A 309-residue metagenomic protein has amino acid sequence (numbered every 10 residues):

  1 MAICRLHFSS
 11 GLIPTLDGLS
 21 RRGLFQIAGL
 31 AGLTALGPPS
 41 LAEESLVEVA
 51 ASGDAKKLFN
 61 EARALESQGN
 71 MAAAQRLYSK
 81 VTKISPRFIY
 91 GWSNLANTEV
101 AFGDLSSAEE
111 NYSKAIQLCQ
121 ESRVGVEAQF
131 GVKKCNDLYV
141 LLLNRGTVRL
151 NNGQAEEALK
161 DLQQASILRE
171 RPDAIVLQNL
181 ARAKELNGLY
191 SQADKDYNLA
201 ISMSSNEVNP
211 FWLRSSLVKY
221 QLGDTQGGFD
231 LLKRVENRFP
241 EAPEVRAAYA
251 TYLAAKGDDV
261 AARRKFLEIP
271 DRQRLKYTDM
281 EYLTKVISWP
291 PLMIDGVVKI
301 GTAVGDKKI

Functional and structural regions predicted by a protein language model:
L46-V47, I116-N136, S166-R169, S204: Flexible helix-coil transition and linker loops at the boundaries of alpha-helical arrays
A51-I84, A101, N144-N151: Alpha-helical segment of the N-proximal tetratricopeptide repeat
R63, N97, T147, R182 (+2 more regions): Residue-level recognition of tetratricopeptide repeat
G91, G125, L141, V176 (+3 more regions): TPR alpha-solenoid repeat register
N94, A128, D137, N144 (+4 more regions): Canonical tetratricopeptide repeat
S113-L118, P243, A247-A250, A254-Y277 (+1 more regions): TPR/TPR-like (Sel1-like) alpha-helical repeat modules
E268-I309: Terminal, low-structured helical/coil segments at or just beyond the last alpha-helical repeat
